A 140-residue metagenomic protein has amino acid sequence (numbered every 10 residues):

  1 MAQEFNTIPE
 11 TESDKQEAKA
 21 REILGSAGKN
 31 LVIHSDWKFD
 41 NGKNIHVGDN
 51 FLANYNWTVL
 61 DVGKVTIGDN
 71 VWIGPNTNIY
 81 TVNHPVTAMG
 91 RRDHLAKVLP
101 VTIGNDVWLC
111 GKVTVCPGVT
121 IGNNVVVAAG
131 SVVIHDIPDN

Functional and structural regions predicted by a protein language model:
M1-N30: Terminal amphipathic alpha-helical/low-complexity segments used for targeting or macromolecular assembly
E4-I8, H135-N140: Short arginine-rich
W37-V47, L52-T120: Flexible, glycine/small-residue-enriched loop-and-beta-strand segment within the central core of proteins
I79, V132-V133: Conserved sequence/active-site signature of Rossmann-fold short-chain dehydrogenase/reductase
V119-G122, I137: Extended beta-solenoid/beta-helix repeat architectures
V125: Short alpha-helical "switch" segments that flank and position catalytic residues in signal-transduction proteins
